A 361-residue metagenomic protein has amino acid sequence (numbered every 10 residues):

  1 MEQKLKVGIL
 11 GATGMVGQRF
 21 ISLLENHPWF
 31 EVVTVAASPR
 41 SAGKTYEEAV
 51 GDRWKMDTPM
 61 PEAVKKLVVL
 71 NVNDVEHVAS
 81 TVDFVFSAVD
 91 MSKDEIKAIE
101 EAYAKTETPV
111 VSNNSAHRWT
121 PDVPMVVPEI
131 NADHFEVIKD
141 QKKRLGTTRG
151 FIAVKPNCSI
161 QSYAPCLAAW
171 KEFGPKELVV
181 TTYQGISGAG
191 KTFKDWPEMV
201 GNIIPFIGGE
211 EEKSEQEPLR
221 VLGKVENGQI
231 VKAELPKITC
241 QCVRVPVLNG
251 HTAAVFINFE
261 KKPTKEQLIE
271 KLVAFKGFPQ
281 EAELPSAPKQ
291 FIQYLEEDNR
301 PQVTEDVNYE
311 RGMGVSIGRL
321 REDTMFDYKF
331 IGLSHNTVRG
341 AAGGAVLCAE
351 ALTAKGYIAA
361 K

Functional and structural regions predicted by a protein language model:
M1-P205, K237, Y309, V315-S316 (+2 more regions): N-terminal Rossmann-like NAD(P) cofactor-binding subdomain of oxidoreductases, focused on the glycine-rich
S187-K361: Charged docking surfaces used in two-component/phosphorelay signaling
